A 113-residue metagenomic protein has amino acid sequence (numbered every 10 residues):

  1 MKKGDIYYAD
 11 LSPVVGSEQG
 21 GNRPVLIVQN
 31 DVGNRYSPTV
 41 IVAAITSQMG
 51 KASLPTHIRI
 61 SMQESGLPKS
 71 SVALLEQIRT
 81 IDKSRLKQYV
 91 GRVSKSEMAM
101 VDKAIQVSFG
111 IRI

Functional and structural regions predicted by a protein language model:
M1-I113: Conserved functional hotspots at enzyme active or ligand-binding sites that engage polyanionic ligands
